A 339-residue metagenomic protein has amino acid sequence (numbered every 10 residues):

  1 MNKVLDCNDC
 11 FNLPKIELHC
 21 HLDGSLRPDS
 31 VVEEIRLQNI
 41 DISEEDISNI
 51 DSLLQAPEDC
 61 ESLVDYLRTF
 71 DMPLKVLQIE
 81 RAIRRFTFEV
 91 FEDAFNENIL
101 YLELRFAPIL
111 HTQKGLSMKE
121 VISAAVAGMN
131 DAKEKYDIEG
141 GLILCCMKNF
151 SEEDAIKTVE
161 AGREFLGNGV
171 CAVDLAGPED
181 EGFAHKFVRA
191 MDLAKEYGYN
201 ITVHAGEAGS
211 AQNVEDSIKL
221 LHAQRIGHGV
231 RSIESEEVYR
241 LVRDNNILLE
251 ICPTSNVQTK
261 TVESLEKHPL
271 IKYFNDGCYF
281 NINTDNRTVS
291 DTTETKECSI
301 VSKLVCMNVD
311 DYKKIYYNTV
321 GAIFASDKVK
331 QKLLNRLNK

Functional and structural regions predicted by a protein language model:
M1-Y199, A208-N213, L220-R225, R231-L248 (+1 more regions): Metal-cofactor-binding active-site regions of metalloenzymes
H204: Short HxH-centered metal-ligating active-site micro-motif
